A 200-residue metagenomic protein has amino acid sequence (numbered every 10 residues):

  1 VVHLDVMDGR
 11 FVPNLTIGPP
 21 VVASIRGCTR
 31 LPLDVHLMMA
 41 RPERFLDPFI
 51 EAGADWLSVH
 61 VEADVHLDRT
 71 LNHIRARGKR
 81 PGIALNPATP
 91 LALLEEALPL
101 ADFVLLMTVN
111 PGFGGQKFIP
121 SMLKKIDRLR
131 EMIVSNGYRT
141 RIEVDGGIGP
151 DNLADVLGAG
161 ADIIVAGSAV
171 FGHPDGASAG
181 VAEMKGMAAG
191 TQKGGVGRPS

Functional and structural regions predicted by a protein language model:
V2-H3, D34, S58, G82 (+2 more regions): Conserved beta-strand positions in the central sheet of alpha/beta enzyme cores
V2-P19, V109-G115: Glycine-rich, proline-tolerant flexible connector loops at the mouths of alpha/beta enzymes
D5, F49, V104, L129 (+4 more regions): Conserved, mostly hydrophobic/aromatic
M7-G9, M38-P42, E62-D64, N86-A88 (+3 more regions): Active-site beta-loop-alpha junctions enriched in small/polar residues
E43-P48, T89-P99, I148-D162: Catalytic cores of alpha/beta
R44-F45, A54-R141: Conserved anion-binding
E62-A63, T108-G115, A159-G180: Glycine-rich phosphate-binding active-site loops on the catalytic face of alpha/beta enzymes
G172-G194: C-terminal helical cap(s) of enzyme catalytic domains, especially alpha/beta-barrels
